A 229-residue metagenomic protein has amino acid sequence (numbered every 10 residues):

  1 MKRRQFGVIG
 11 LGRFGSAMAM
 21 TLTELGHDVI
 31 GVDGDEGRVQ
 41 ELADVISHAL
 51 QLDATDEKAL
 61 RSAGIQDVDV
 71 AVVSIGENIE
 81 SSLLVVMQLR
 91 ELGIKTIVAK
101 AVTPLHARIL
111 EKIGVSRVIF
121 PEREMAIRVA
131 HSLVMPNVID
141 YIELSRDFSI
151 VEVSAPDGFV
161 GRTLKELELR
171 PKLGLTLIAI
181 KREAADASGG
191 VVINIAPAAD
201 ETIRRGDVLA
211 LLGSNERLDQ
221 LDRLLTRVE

Functional and structural regions predicted by a protein language model:
K2-Q5, V32, R162-E229: Cytosolic Rossmann-like ligand/nucleotide-binding regulatory domains
G7-V8, V73: Hydrophobic Val/Ile/Leu positions in short beta-strands of Rossmann-like dinucleotide-binding domains
L11-G12: Glycine-rich Rossmann-fold phosphate-binding loop(s) that bind the pyrophosphate of adenine dinucleotide cofactors
G15-S16: N-terminal Rossmann-fold NAD(P) dinucleotide-binding loop
L22: Aromatic pocket-lining residues of Rossmann-like dinucleotide-binding sites
D28-I30, T96-I97: Short beta-strand element of Class I
D33-G34, A101: Conserved acidic E/D residue at the C-terminus of a beta-strand in Rossmann-like folds
Q40-M135, S154, R217: Phosphate-bearing ligand-interacting subdomains that bind or position ATP/ADP/UDP/GDP/NAD(P) or nucleotide-linked
